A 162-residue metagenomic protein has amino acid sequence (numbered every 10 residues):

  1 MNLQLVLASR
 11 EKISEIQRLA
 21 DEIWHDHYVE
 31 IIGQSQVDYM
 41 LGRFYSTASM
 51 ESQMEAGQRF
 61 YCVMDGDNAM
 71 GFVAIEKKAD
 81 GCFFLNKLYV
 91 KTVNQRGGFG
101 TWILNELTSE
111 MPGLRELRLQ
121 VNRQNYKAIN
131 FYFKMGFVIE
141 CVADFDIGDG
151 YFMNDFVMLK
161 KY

Functional and structural regions predicted by a protein language model:
M1, G81, R115, N154: Residue-level signal for beta-strand positions within conserved beta-sheet cores that form or flank
L3, L7-I13, R18-Q95, T101-E110 (+2 more regions): Acetyl-CoA-dependent GNAT
G57, L114-L117: Secondary-structure boundary/capping positions in well-ordered alpha/beta enzyme cores
E116-I129, F133-Y162: C-terminal "cap" of GNAT-fold acetyltransferases
